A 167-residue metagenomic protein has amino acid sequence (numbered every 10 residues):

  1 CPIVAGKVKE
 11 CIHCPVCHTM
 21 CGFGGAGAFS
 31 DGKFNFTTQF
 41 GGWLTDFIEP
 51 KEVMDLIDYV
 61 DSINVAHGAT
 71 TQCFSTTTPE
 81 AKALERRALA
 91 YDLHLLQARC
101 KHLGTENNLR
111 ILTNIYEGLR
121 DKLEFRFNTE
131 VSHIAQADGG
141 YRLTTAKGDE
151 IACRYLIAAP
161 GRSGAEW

Functional and structural regions predicted by a protein language model:
C1-G42, D46-F47, P79-W167: Residues forming the flavin
E10-C11, Y59-I63: Generic hydrophobic, helix-prone segments enriched in Leu/Val/Ile
G41-D61: Short, surface-exposed, low-complexity cationic segments
D61-S75, R86, Y91-H94: Residue-level recognition of phosphate/Mg2+-coordinating polar/acidic sites in nucleotide-handling active sites
